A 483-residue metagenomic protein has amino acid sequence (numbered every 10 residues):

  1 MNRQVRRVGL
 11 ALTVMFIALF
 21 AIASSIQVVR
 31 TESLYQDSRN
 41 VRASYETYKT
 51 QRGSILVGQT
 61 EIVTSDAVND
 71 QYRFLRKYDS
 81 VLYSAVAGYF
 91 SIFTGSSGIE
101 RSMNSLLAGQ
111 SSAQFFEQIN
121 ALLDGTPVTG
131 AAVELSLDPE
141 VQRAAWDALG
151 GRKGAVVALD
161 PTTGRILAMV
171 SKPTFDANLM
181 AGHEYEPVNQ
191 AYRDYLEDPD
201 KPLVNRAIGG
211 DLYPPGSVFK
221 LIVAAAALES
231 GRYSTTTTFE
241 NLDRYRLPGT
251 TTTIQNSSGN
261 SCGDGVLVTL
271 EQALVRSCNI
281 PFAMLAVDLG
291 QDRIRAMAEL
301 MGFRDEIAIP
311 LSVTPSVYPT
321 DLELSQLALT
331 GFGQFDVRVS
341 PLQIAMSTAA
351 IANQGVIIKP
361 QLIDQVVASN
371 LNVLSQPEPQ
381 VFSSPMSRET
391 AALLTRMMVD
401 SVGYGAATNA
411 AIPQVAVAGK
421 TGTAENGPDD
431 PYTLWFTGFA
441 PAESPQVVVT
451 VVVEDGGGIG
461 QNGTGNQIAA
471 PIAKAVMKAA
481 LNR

Functional and structural regions predicted by a protein language model:
M1-Q190, P202, R206-A207, L212-S217 (+5 more regions): Periplasmic/cell-envelope proteins involved in peptidoglycan metabolism and beta-lactam response
L167-S217, I222-D455, G465: Beta-lactam-recognizing serine transpeptidase/beta-lactamase-like catalytic domain environment
